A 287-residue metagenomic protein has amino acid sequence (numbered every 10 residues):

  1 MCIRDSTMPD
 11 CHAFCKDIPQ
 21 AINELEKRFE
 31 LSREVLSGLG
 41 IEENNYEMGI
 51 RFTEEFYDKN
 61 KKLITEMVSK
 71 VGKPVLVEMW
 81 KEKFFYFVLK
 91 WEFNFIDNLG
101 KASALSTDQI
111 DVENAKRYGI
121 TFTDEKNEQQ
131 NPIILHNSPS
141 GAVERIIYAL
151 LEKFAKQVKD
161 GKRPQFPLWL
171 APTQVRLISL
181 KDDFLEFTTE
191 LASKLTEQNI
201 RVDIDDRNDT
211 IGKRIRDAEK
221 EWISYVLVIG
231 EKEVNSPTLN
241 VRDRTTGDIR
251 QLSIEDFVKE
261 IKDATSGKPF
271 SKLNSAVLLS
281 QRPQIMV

Functional and structural regions predicted by a protein language model:
M1-V287: NTP/phosphate- and nucleic-acid-binding module
